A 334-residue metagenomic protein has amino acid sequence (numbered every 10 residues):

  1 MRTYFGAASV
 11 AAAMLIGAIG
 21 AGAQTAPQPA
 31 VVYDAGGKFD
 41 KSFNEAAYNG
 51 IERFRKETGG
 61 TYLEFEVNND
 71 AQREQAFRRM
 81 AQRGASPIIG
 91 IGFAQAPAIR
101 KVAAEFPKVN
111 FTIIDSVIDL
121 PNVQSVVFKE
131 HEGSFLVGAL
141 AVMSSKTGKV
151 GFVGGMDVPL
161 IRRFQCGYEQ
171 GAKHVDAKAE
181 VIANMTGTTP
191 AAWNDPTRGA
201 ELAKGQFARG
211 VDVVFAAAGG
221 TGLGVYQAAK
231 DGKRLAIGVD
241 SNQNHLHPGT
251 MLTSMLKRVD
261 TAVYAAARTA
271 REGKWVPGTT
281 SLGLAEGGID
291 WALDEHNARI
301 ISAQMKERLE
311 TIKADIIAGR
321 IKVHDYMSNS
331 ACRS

Functional and structural regions predicted by a protein language model:
M1-Y4: Positively charged n-region of N-terminal signal peptides that target proteins for export
A7-A18: Bacterial N-terminal signal peptides
A23-S334: A residue-level marker of the well-folded mature domains of exported/periplasmic proteins
